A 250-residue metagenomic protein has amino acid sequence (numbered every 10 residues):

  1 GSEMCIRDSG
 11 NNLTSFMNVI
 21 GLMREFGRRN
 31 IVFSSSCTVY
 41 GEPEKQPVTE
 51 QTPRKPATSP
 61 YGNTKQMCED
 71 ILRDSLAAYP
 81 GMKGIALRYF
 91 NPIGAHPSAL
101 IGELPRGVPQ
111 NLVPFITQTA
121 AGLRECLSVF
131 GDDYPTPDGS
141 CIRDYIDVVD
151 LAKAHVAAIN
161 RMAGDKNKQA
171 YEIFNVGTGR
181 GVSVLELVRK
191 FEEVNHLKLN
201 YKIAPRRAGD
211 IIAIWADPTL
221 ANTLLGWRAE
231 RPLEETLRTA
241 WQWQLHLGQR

Functional and structural regions predicted by a protein language model:
G1-I6: Short, small-residue-biased leader/transition segments that mark boundaries at the very start of proteins
G10-N18, E25, N30, V39-N91 (+1 more regions): Catalytic helix-loop patch of NAD(P)-dependent Rossmann-fold dehydrogenases
G21-L22, R73-D74, T117-A121: Alpha-helical segments that scaffold the active site and NAD(P)H-binding pocket of short-chain dehydrogenase/reductase
I31-F33, I85-R88, D144, N175-V176: Structural signature of the Rossmann-like NAD(P)-dependent dehydrogenase/reductase core
S36: Residue(s) in the substrate-gating loop at a strand-loop-helix junction that position the organic substrate next
Y40, I93, R180-V182: Feature marks short, surface-exposed loop/turn motifs that line or immediately flank catalytic pockets and channel
H96-P109, I116-T119, E125: Hydrophobic, Gly/Ser/Ala-rich alpha-helical and linker tracts in large acyl-processing enzymes of secondary/lipid
L112-R250: C-terminal substrate-binding subdomain of Rossmann-fold SDR/epimerase-dehydratase oxidoreductases
